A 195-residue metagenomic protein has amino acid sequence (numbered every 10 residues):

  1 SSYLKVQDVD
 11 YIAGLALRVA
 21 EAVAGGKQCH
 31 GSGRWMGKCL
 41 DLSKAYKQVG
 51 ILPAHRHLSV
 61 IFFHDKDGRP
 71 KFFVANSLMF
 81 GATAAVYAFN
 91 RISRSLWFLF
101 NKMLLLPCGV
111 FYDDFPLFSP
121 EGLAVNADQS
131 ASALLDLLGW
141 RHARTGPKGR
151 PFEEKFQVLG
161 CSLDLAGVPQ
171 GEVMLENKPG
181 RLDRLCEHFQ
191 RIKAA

Functional and structural regions predicted by a protein language model:
S1, C39-S43, S77-G81, K102-G122 (+1 more regions): Catalytic palm active-site di-aspartate
S1-T83, Y87-N90, G180-A195: Catalytic-core region of right-hand nucleic acid polymerases
S2-L4, L52-L58, A124-L134, L159: Short secondary-structure boundary/capping segments
A16-C29, L96-N101, S130-H142, F189-I192: Hydrophobic, Leu/Ile/Phe/Ala-enriched alpha-helical segments that form helix-helix packing faces
R18-A20, W35, K44-K47, T83 (+2 more regions): Short, conserved secondary-structure transition motifs
Q48-V49, G109, A127-D128, A143-G146: Intrinsically disordered, low-complexity regions enriched in proline, serine, glycine and charged residues
R69-N76, S132-A195: A conserved non-catalytic segment of reverse transcriptases and RNA-directed RNA polymerases corresponding to the late
V86-L135: Active-site palm subdomain of RNA-directed nucleic acid polymerases
